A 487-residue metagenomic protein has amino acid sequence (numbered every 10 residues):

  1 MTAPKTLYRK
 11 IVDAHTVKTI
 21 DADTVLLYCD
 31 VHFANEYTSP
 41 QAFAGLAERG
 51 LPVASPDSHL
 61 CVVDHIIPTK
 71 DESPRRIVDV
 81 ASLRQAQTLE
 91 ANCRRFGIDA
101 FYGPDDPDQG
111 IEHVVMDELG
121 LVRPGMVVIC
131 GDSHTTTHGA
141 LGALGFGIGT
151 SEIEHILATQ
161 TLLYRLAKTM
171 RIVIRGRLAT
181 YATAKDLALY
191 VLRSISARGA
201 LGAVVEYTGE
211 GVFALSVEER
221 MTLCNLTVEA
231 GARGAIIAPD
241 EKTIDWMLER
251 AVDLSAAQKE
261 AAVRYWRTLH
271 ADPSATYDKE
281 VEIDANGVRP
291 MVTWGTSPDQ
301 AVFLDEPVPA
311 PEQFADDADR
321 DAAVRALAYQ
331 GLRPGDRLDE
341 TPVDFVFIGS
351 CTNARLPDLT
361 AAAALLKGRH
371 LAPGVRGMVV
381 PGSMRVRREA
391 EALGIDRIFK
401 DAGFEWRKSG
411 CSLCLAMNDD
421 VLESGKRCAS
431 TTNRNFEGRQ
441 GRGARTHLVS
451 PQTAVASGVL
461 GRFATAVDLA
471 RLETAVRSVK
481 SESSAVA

Functional and structural regions predicted by a protein language model:
M1-A487: Fe-S-dependent hydro-lyases/dehydratases of central metabolism
